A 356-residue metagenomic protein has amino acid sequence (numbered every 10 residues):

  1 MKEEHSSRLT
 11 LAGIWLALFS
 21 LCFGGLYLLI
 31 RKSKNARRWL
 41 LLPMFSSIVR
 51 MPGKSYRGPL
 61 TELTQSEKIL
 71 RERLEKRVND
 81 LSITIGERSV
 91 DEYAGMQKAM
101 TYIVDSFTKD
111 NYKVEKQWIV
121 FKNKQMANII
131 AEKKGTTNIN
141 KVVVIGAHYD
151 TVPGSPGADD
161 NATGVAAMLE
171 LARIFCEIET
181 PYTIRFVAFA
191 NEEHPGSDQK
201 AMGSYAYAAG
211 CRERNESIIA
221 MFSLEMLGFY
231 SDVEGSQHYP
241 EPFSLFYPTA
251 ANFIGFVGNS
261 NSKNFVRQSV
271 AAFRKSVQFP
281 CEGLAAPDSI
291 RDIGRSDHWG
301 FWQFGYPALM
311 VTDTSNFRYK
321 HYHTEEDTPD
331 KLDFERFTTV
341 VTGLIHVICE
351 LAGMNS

Functional and structural regions predicted by a protein language model:
R8-I30: Hydrophobic alpha-helical topogenic segments used for membrane insertion/localization
G25-L28, K32-G95, D150, Y319-D327: N-terminal capping segment at the start of a domain
L60-I69, I83-A94, E115-I119, V152-N161 (+4 more regions): Second-shell loop/turn segments in exported
Q65, K76-T136, E282-L284: A non-catalytic alpha/beta surface segment that caps or lines the substrate-entry region of metallo-dependent hydrolase
R73-K76, D80, A94, K98 (+12 more regions): Extracytoplasmic/secreted proteins, especially bacterial periplasmic and envelope-associated proteins
K113, V120-K122, T136-N138, Y149-P153 (+5 more regions): Solvent-exposed loop/turn segments at secondary-structure junctions within structured extracellular/periplasmic domains
V152-R267, I293, S356: Acidic/histidine-rich catalytic neighborhood of metal-dependent amide-processing enzymes
A220, S231-S356: Active-site-adjacent substrate-binding region of metalloamidase/peptidase-like peptide-processing proteins
